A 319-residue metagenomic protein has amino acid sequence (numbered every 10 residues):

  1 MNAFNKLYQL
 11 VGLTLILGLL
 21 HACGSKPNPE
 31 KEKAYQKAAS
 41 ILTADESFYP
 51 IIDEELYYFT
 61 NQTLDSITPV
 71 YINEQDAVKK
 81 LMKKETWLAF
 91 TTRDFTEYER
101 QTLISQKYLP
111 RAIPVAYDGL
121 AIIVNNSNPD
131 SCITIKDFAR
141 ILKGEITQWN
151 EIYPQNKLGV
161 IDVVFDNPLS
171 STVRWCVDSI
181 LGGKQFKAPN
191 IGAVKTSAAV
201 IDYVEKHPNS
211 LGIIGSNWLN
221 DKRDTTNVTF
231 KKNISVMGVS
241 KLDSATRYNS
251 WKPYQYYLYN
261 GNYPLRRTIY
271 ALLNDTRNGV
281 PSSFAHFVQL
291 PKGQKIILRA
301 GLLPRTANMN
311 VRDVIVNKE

Functional and structural regions predicted by a protein language model:
M1-H21: Sec-dependent bacterial lipoprotein signal peptides
C23-M82, I113-A116, V124-E319: Exported/periplasmic ABC-transporter solute-binding proteins
Q75-Q106, K222-D224: Pocket-flanking alpha-helical
T86, Y108, F230-K232: Short, hinge-like loop/turn segments at secondary-structure boundaries
F95, P110-V115, L120: Short, glycine-/small- and polar/acidic-enriched structural segments that line small-molecule recognition paths
Y98, K107-P110, P129-C132: Peptidyl-prolyl cis-trans isomerase
I104-Y108, P253-Y254: Short acidic (Asp/Glu) patches
